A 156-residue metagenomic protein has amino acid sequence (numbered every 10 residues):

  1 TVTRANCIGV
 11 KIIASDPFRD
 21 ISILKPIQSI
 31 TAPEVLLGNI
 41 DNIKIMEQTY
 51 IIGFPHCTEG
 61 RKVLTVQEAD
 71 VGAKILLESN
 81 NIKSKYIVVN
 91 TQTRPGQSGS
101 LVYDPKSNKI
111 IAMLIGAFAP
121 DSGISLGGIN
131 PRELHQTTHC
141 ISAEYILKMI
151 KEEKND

Functional and structural regions predicted by a protein language model:
V2-I45, C57-R61, N155: Conserved active-site neighborhood of the chymotrypsin/trypsin-like protease fold
A14, A73-I75, D104: A residue-level detector for short acidic-glycine micro-motifs
I23, T65, C140: Short aromatic/basic micro-patch
P26, D104-P105: Active-site beta-strand termini and strand-to-loop segments that position acidic
E34-V88, Q92-S98, L114-L126: Flexible, gly/ser-rich surface segments that form the specificity/activation loops bordering the active-site cleft
H56, I110, L114-D156: C-terminal cap/linker of serine protease catalytic domains
G99-Y103: A short, hydrophobic, proline-anchored segment that marks a local hinge/packing element in signaling and regulatory
